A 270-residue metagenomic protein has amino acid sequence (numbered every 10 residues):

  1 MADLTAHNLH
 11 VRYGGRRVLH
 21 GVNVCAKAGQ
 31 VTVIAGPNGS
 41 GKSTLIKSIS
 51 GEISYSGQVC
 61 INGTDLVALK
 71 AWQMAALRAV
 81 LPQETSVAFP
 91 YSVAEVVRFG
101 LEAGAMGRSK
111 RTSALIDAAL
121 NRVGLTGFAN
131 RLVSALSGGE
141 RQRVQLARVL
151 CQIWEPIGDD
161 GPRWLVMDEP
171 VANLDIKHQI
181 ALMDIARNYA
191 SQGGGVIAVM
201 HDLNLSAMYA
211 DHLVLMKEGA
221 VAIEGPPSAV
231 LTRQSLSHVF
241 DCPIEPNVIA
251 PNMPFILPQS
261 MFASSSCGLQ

Functional and structural regions predicted by a protein language model:
L4-A6, L19-G21: Conserved structural motif at the start of ABC-family nucleotide-binding domains
A35-P37: The feature captures the beta-strand-to-loop junction immediately N-terminal to the Walker
S50: Helix-to-loop junction immediately C-terminal to a conserved catalytic motif
Y55-D65: Conserved ABC transporter NBD signature motif
D65, V214, E218-A229: Conserved switch/coupling elements of ABC/ABC-like ATPase nucleotide-binding domains
D65-A79, F89, M106: ABC ATPase NBD coupling module
R111-F128: Conserved ABC ATPase "signature" region
R233, S237-Q270: ABC ATPase nucleotide-binding domains
